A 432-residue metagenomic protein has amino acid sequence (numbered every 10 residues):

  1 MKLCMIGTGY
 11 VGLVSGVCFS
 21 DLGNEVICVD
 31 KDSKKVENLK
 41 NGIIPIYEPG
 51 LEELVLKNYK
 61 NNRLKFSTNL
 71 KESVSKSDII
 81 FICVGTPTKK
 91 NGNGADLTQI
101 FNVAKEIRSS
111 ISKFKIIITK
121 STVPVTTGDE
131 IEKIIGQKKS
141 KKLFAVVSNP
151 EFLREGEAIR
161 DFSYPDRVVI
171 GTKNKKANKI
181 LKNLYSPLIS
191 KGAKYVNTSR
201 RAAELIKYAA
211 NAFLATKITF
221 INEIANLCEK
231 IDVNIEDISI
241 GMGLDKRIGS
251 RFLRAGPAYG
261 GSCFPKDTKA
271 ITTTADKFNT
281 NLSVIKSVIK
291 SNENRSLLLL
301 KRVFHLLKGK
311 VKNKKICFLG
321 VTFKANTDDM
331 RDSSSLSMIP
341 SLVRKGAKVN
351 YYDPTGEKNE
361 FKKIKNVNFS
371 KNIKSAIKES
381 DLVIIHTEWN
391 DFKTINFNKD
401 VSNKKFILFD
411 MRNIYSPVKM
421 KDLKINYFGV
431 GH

Functional and structural regions predicted by a protein language model:
M1-H432: Structural/interface elements that position substrates and couple domains in central-metabolism enzymes
